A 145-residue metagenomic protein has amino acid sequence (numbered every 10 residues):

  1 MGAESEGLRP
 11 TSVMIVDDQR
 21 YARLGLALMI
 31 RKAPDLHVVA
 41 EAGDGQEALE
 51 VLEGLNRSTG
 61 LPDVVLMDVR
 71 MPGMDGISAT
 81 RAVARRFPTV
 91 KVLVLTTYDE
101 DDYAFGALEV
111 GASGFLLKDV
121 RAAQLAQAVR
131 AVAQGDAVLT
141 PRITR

Functional and structural regions predicted by a protein language model:
M1-S12: Non-catalytic signal-transmission and effector/linker regions of two-component phosphorelay proteins
D17, D68, T96: Active-site residues of response regulator receiver
A22, M67, P72: The feature encodes the CheY-like receiver
E41-V64: Acidic, metal-coordinating helix/loop segments flanking the phosphotransfer/catalytic sites of two-component signaling
D44-E47, P72-S78: Acidic catalytic/metal-coordinating carboxylates
E50, I77-T89: Short amphipathic alpha-helix used as the core "switch/output" element in two-component signaling
V65-D68, A79: Active-site T/S-Asp motif of two-component receiver
A104-E109, S113-R145: Short, flexible helix-to-coil linker/hinge segments that flank and couple to helix-turn-helix
